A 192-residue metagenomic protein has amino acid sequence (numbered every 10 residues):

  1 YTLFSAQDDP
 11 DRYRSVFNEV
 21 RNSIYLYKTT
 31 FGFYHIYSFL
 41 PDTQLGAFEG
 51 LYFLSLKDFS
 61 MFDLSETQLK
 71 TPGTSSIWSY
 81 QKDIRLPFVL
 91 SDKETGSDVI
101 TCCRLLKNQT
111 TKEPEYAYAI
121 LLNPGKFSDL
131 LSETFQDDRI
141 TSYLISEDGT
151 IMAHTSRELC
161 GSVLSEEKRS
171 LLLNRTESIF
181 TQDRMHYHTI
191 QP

Functional and structural regions predicted by a protein language model:
Y1-N18, Y37-G46, G50-L51: Extracellular/periplasmic ligand-binding regions of membrane signal-transduction receptors
F17-K28, E115-L159: Solvent-exposed, extracytoplasmic
T29-T30, D42-L121: Extracytoplasmic/periplasmic ligand-binding sensor regions of membrane-associated signaling proteins
F33-S38, I140-Y143: Short, hydrophobic-rich beta-strand element in sensory/regulatory alpha-beta domains
D42-Y52, G149-T155, T189: Amphipathic coiled-coil signal-relay and dimerization helices
L54-D58, G125-K126, L159-V163: A short local loop/turn or secondary-structure capping micro-motif enriched for an aromatic residue
Q136, E147-D148, R157-P192: Extracellular/periplasmic juxtamembrane segments that couple receptor/chemosensory ectodomains to their
